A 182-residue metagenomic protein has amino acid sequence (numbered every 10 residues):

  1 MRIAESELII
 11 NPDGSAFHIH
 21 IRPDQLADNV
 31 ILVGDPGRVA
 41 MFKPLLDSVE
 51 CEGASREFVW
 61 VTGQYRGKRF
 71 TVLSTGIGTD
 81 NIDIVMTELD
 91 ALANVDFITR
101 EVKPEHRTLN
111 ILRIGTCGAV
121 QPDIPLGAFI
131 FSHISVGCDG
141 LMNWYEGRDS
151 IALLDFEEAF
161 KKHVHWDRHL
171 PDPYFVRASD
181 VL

Functional and structural regions predicted by a protein language model:
R2-Y174, A178: Metabolite-binding pocket within alpha/beta catalytic cores that recognizes anionic/polar moieties
D180-L182: A mid-sequence, solvent-exposed acidic-amphipathic segment
